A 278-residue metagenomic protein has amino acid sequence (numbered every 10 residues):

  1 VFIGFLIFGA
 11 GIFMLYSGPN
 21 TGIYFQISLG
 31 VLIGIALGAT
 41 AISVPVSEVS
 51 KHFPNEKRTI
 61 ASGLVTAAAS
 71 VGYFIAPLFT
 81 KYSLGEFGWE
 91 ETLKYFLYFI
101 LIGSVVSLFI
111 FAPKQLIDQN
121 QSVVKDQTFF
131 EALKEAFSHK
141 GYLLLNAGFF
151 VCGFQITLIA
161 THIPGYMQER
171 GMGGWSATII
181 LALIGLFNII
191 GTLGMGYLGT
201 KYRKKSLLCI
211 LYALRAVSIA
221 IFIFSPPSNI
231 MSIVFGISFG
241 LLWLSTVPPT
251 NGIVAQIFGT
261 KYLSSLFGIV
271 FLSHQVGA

Functional and structural regions predicted by a protein language model:
V1, T192-R203: Helix-to-loop junctions at the C-terminal end of transmembrane segments in multipass secondary transporters
L6-N20, L214-P227: C-terminal ends and interior cores of transmembrane alpha-helices in multi-pass membrane transporters/permeases
G22-T40, F150, M231-S245: Hydrophobic core of transmembrane alpha-helices in multi-pass small-molecule transporters, especially MFS/SLC-type
A39-F53, S245-F258: Intracellular juxtamembrane helix-capping segments at the cytosolic ends of symmetry-related transmembrane helices
V65-Q115: Helix-loop-helix hairpin linking two adjacent transmembrane segments in secondary transporters
A112-E131: Flexible cytoplasmic inter-helical loops of multi-pass small-molecule transporters
F137-M195: Extracytoplasmic gate region of multi-pass secondary transporters
I184, K201-I253: C-terminal transmembrane helical hairpin of 12-TM major facilitator-type secondary transporters
